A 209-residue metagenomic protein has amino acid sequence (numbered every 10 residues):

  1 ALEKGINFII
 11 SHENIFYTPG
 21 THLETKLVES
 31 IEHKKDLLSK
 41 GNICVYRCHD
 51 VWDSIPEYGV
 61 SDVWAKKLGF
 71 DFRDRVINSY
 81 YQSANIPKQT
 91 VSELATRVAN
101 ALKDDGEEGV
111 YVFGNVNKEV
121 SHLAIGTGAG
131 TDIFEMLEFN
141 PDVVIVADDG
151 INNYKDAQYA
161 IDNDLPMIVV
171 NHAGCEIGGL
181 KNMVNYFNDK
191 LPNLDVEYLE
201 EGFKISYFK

Functional and structural regions predicted by a protein language model:
A1-K209: Hydrophobic structural segments
